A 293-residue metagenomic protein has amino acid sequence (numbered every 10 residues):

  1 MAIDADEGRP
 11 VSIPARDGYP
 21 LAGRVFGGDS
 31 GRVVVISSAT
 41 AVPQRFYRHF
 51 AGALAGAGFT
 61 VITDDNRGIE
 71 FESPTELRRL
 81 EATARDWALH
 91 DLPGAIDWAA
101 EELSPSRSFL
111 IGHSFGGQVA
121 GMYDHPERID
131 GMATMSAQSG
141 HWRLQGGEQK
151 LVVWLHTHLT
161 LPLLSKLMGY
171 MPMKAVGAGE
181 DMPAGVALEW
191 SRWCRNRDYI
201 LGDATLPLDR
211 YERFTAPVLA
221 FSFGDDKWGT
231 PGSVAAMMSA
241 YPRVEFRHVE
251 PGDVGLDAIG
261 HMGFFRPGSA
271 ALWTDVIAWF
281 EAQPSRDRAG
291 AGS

Functional and structural regions predicted by a protein language model:
M1-F26: N-terminal cap/lid segment of alpha/beta-hydrolase-fold proteins
G31, A39-V42: Active-site glycine-rich loops that stabilize anionic/oxyanionic intermediates across multiple enzyme folds
Q44-L77: Conserved alpha/beta-hydrolase
E81-E102: Alpha/beta-hydrolase active-site loop
I111-R197: Alpha/beta-hydrolase-fold enzymes
F214, A220-S222: Short beta-strand/loop motif that positions the catalytic acidic residue of the alpha/beta-hydrolase fold
G229-A240: Short alpha-helix in the alpha/beta-hydrolase fold that links the catalytic acid
V249-S293: Catalytic active-site module of serine/aspartate enzymes centered on a nucleophile-bearing elbow/loop
